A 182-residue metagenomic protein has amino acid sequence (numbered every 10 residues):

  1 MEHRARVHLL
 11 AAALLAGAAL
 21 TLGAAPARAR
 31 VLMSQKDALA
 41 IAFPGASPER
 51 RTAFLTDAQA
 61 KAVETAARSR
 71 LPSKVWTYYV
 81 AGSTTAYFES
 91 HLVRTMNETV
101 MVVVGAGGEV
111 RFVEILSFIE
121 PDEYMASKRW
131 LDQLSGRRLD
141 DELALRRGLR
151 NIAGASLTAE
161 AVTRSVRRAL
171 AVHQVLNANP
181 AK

Functional and structural regions predicted by a protein language model:
E2-A12: Bacterial N-terminal signal peptides that target proteins for export
A11-T21: Bacterial N-terminal signal peptides
P26-I152, S156, E160, R164-K182: Flexible, solvent-exposed loop/hinge segments and secondary-structure transition points
